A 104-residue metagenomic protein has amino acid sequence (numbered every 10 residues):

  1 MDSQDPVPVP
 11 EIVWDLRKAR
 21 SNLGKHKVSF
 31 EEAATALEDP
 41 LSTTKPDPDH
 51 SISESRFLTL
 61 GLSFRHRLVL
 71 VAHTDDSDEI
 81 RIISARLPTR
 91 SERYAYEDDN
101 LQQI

Functional and structural regions predicted by a protein language model:
M1-I104: Ribonuclease/tRNase effector modules and their secretory precursors
